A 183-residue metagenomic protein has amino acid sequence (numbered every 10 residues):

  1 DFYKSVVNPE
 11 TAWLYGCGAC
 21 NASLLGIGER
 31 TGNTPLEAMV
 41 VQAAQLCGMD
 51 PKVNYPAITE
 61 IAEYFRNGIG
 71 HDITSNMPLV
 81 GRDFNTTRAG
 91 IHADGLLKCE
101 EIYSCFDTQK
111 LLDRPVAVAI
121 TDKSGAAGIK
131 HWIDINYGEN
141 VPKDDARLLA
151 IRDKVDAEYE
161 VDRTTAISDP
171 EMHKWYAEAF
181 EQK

Functional and structural regions predicted by a protein language model:
D1-S5, L24-L25: Active-site beta-loop-alpha junctions enriched in small/polar residues
Y3-Y15: Catalytic cores of alpha/beta
N8, G32-A38, G125, I129: Catalytic-loop motifs flanking and including active-site residues across diverse enzymes
W13-C20, L46-D50: Secondary-structure transition/capping motifs at alpha-helix termini and the adjoining loop/turn into the next element
Y15-G32: Glycine-rich phosphate-binding active-site loops on the catalytic face of alpha/beta enzymes
G16, M39, I133: Conserved, mostly hydrophobic/aromatic
G28-N54, I58: C-terminal helical cap(s) of enzyme catalytic domains, especially alpha/beta-barrels
P51-K183: A mid-to-C-terminal "edge-of-domain" accessory segment
